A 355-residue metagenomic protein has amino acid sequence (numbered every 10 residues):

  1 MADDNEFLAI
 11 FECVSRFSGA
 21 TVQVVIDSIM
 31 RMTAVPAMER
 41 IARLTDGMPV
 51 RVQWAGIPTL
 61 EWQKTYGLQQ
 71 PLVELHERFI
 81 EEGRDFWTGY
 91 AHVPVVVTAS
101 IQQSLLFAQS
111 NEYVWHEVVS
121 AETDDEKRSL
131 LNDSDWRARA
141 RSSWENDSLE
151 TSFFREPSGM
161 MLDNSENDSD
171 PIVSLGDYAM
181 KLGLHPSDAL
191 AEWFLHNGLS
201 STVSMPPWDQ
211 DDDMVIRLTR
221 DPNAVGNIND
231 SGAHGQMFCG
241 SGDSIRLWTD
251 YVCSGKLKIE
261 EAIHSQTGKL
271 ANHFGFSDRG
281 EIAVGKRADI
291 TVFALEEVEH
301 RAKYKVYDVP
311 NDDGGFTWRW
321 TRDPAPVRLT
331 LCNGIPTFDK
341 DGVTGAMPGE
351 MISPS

Functional and structural regions predicted by a protein language model:
M1-S15, V25-D250, S254-G255: Active-site neighborhoods of metal-dependent hydrolases
S15, D46, L195, N223 (+6 more regions): Hydrophobic alpha-helix feature that most strongly marks membrane-spanning transmembrane helices and their immediate
Q23, Q53, W87, N227-I228 (+4 more regions): Structured core elements
I26, A55-G56, A191-E192, E261-S265 (+1 more regions): Beta-strand segments within the central parallel beta-sheet cores of soluble alpha/beta enzyme folds
G89, G183, D230, A262 (+4 more regions): Divalent metal-coordination and catalytic microenvironments
D168-S169, A271, R319-R322: Short loop/turn motifs at secondary-structure junctions and domain boundaries
S201-D209, V215, K258-E261, A271-K305: Acidic, glycine-enriched loop/beta-strand segments at the rims of small-molecule binding/catalytic pockets
R217-A224, D243, T291-G342, A346-P348: C-terminal cap of metal-dependent C-N hydrolases
